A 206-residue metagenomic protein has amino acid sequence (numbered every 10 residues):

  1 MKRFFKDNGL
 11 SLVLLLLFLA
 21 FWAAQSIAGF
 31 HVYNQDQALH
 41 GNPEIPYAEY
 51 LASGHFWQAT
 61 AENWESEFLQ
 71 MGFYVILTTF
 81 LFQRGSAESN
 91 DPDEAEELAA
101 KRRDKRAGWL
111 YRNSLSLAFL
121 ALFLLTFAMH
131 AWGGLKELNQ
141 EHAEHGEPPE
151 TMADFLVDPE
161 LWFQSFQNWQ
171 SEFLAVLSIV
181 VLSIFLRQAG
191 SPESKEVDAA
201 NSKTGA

Functional and structural regions predicted by a protein language model:
M1-K6, L16, A20, I184-A206: Sequence termini and other peripheral, non-core segments
M1-L19, R106-F123: Alpha-helical transmembrane segments and their helix-start/interface "positive-inside/aromatic belt" motifs in integral
F18-Y33, T126-A131: Alpha-helical transmembrane segments of multi-pass membrane proteins
F21-G29, L77-S89: Transmembrane-helix bundle segments that line or gate the permeation/cavity pathway in multi-pass membrane proteins
I27-I45, L135-E147: Interfacial/capping segments of alpha-helical transmembrane domains
N42-P43, E88-D104, H142-V157, A200-G205: Juxtamembrane inter-helical linkers in multi-pass membrane proteins
E49-Y50, G54-F80, A87, F123-N139 (+2 more regions): A structural feature that tracks compact, well-ordered secondary-structure segments with a strong bias toward
A99-G134, D154: Short, solvent-exposed interaction modules
